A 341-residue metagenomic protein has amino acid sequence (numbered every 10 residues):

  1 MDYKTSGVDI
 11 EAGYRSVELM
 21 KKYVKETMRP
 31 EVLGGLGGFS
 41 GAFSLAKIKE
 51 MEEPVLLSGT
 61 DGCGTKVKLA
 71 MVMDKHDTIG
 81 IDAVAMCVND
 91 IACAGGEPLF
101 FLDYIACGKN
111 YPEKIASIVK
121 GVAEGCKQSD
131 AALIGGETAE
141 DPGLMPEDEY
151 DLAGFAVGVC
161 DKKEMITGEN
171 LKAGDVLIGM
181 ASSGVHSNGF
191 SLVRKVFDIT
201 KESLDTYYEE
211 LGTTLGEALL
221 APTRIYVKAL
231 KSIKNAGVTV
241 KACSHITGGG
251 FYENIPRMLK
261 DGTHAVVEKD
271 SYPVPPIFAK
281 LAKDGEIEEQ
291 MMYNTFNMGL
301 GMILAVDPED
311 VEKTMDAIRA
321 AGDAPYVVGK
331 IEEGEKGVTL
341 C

Functional and structural regions predicted by a protein language model:
M1-E31: N-terminal amphipathic/basic leader segments beginning at the initiator methionine
D2-S6, K114, I118-A132, M145-L152 (+3 more regions): Glycine-/charge-enriched secondary-structure boundary and capping motifs
D9, D61, G174, H245 (+1 more regions): Residue-level signature of catalytic and energy-coupling elements of molecular machines, predominantly ATP/GTP-dependent
V17, A116-V119, F190: Hydrophobic face of alpha-helices
V17, K49, G64, E140 (+3 more regions): Residue-level detector of flexible, active-site-proximal loop/helix-junction positions within diverse enzyme catalytic
M20, A42, C87-V88, V193-V196 (+4 more regions): Buried hydrophobic packing segments
K22, M28-S183: Glycine-rich phosphate/pyrophosphate-binding loop regions near the starts of catalytic domains
A173-E217: Acidic, glycine-rich loop-and-beta core segments that form the ion-binding/anion-interacting portion of active sites
